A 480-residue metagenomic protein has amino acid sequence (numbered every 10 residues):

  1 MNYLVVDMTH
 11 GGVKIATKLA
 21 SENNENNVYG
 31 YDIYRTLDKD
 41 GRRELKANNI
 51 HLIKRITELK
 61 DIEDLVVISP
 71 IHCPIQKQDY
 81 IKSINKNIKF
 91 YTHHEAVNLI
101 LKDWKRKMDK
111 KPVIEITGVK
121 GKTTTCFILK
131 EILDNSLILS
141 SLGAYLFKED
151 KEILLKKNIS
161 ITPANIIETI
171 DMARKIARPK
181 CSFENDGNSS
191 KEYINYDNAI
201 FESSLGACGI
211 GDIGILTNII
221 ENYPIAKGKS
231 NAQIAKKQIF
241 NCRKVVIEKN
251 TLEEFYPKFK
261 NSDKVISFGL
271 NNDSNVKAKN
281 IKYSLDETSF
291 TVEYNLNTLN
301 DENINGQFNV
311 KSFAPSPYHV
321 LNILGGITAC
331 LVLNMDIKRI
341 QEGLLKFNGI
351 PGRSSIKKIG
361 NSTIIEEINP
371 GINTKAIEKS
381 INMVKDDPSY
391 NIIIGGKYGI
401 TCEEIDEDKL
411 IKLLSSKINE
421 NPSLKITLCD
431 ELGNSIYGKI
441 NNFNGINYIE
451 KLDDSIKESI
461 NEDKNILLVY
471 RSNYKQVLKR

Functional and structural regions predicted by a protein language model:
M1-K39, R43-L52, I62, D134-N135 (+4 more regions): ATP-dependent carboxylate-amine ligase
Y3-M8, A226-S230, I266-I377: Adenine nucleotide phosphate-binding catalytic loops in nucleotide-utilizing enzymes
N26, D40-R55, I81-Y91, S136 (+5 more regions): Active-site regions of enzymes building and remodeling cell-envelope glycoconjugates
D32-L37, T57, P70-D79, S141-G143 (+5 more regions): Short, polar loop motifs at secondary-structure junctions
L52-I88: Charged, amphipathic alpha-helical linker segments immediately N-terminal to NTP-binding catalytic cores
I100-L146, D150-K151: Walker A (P-loop) phosphate-binding motif
S136-M172: Conserved substrate/cofactor phosphate-moiety recognition/catalytic segment in nucleotide-dependent phosphotransferases
K157-K260: Flexible active-site lid/hinge loop adjacent to a nucleotide/diphosphate and Mg2+-phosphate binding pocket
